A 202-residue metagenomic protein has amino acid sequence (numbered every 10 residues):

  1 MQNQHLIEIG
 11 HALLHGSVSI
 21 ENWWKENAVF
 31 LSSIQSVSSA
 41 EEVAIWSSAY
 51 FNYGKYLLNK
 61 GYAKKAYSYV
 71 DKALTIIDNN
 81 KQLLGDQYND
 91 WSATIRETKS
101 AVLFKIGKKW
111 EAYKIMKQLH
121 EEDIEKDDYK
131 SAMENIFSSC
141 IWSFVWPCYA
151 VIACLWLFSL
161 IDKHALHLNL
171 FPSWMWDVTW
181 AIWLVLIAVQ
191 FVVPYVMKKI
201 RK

Functional and structural regions predicted by a protein language model:
H5-L6, V43, Y50, R96 (+1 more regions): TPR repeat positional signature
H15-I34, G61-N79, K109-E111: Helix-turn-helix repeat elements of alpha-solenoid scaffolds
L31-A44, I76-N89: Flexible helix-coil transition and linker loops at the boundaries of alpha-helical arrays
W91, E111-V151: Cytosolic-side membrane-insertion boundary helix
W142-K202: Transmembrane alpha-helical hairpins and terminal membrane-anchor modules
